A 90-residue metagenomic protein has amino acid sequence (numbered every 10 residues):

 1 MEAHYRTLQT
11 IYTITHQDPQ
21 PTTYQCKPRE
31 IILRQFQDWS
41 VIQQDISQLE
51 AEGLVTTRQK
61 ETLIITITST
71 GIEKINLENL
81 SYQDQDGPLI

Functional and structural regions predicted by a protein language model:
M1-P19: Short alpha-helical segments that sit at the start of domains
Q9, Q44-S47, E73: Generic structural signal for well-ordered, non-membrane alpha-helices
D18-R34: Short acidic, hydrophobic short linear motifs in intrinsically disordered regions
Q20-T23, R58, D84: Short, hydrophobic secondary-structure boundary micro-motifs
R34-E52: Short amphipathic alpha-helical interaction segments
E50-K60: A short, conserved structural fragment
T62-I67: Minor-groove-contacting beta-hairpin "wing" of winged helix-turn-helix DNA-binding domains
S69-I90: Short, amphipathic alpha-helical interaction segments positioned at domain boundaries
